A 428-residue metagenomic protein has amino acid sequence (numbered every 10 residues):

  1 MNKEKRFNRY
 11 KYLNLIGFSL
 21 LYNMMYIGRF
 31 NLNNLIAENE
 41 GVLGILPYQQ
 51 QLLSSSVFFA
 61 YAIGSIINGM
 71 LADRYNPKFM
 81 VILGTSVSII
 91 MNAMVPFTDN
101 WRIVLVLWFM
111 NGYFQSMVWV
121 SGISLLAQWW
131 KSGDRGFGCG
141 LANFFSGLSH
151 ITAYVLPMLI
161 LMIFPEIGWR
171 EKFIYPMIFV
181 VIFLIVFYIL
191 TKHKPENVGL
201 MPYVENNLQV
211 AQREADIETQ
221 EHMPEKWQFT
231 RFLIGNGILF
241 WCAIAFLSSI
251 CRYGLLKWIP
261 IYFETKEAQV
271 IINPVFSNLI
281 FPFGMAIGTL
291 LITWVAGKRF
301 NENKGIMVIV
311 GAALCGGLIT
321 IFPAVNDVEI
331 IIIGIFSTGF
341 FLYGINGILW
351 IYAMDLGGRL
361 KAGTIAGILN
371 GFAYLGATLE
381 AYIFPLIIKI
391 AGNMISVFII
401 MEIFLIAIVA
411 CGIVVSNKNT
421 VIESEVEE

Functional and structural regions predicted by a protein language model:
L32-N34, I234-T289, N346, W350 (+1 more regions): Extracytoplasmic gate region of multi-pass secondary transporters
I63-W101: Conserved MFS/SLC helix-loop-helix module at the cytosolic interface between two early adjacent transmembrane helices
G64-N76, T289-E302, I388-K389: Helix-to-loop junctions at the C-terminal end of transmembrane segments in multipass secondary transporters
R74-T85, G297-A312: Cytoplasmic membrane-interface "Motif A"-like loop-to-helix N-cap segments of 12-TM Major Facilitator Superfamily
L107-S146: Cytoplasmic helix-loop-helix junction between adjacent transmembrane helices in 12-TM secondary transporters
A142-P195: Helix-loop-helix hairpin linking two adjacent transmembrane segments in secondary transporters
E302-L349: C-terminal transmembrane helical hairpin of 12-TM major facilitator-type secondary transporters
M354-A391: A late C-terminal transmembrane helix in Major Facilitator Superfamily
